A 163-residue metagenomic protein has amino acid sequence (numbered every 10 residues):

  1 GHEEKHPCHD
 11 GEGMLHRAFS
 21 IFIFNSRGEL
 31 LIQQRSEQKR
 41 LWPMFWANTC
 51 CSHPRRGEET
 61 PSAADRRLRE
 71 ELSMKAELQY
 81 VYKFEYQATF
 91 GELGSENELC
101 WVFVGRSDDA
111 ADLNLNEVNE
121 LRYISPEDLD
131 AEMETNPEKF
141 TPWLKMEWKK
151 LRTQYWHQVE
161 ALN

Functional and structural regions predicted by a protein language model:
G1-S20, S26-R27: Acidic, metal-coordinating catalytic segment for phosphate/diphosphate chemistry, firing primarily on the Nudix
P7, M44, E85-N163: Nudix hydrolase/Nudix homology domain
L15-R17, L41-F45: Short basic alpha-helical hairpin corresponding to helix-turn-helix/winged-helix-like nucleic-acid-binding
R17-F19, S26, C50, L99 (+1 more regions): Residues that flank catalytic or metal-binding motifs in active/ligand-binding sites
S20-F22, E29-L31, V102: Residues embedded in well-ordered beta-strands
L31-I32, A47-V81, F103: The catalytic Nudix box helix
Q34-E37, P43: Short, His- and charge-rich active-site/binding loops that engage polyanionic ligands
E37-K39, H53, Y86-Q87: Short, catalytically relevant binding-site loops at active-site mouths
